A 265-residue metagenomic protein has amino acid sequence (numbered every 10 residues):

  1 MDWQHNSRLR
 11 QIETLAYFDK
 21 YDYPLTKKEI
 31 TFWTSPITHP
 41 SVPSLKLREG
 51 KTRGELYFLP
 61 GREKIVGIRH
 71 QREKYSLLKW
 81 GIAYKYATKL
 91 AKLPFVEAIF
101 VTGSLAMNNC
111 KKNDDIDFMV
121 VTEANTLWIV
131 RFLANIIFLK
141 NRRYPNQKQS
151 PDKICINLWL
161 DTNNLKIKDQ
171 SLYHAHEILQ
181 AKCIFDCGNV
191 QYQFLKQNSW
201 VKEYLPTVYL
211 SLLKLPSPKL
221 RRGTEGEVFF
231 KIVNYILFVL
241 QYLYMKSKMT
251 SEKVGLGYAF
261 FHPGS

Functional and structural regions predicted by a protein language model:
D2, R222-E227: Surface-exposed charge patches in extracellular/virion surface proteins
W3, S7-P36, T52-N113, T122-L215 (+1 more regions): Catalytic core of pol beta-like nucleotidyltransferases
I37-K46: Short amphipathic alpha-helical interaction segments
S44, P216-L220: Ser/Thr/Pro/Gly-rich low-complexity, intrinsically disordered segments
R48-E49, R221-G223: Glycine-biased, low-complexity coil/linker segments
